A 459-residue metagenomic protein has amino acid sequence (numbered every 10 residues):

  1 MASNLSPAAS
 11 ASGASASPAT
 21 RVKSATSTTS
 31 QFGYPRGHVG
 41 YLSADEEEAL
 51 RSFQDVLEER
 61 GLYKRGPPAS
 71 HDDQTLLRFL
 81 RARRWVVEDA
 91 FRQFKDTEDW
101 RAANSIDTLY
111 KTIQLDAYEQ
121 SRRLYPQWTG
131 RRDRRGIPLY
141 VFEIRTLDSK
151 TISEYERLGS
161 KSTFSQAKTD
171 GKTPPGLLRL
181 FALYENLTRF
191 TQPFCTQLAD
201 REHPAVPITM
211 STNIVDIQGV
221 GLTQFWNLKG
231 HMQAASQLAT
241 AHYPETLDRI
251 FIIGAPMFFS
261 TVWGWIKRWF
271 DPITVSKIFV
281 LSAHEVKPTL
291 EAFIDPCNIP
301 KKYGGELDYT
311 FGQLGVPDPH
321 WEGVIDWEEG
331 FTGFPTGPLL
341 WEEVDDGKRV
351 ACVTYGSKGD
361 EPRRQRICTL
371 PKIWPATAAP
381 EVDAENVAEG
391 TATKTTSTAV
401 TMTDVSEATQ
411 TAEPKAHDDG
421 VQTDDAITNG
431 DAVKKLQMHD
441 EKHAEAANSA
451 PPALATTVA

Functional and structural regions predicted by a protein language model:
A2-A459: Basic, amphipathic alpha-helical/coil surface patches used to engage anionic, phosphate-bearing ligands and membranes
